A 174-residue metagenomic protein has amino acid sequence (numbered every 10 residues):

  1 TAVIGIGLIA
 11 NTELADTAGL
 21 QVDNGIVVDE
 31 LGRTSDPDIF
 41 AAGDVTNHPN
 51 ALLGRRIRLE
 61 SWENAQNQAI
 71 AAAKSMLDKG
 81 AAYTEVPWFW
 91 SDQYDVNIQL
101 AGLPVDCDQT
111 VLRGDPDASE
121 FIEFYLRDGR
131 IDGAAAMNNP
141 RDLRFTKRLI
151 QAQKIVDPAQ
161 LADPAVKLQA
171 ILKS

Functional and structural regions predicted by a protein language model:
T1-A71: FAD-site-proximal beta/loop scaffold in flavoenzymes
I6-L8, D44, L100-D106, K154-L161: Short, positively charged
A18-Q21, M76, I150-Q153, A165-L168: Alpha-helix boundary/capping residues
V22, A81, V156-D157: Residue-level detector of short coil/turn "hinge" positions at structural boundaries
D36, D108, R144-T146: Short acidic, gly/pro-rich beta-turn/loop elements at beta-sheet edges and active-site/ligand-binding grooves
V45-D142: Mid-to-C-terminal Rossmann-like scaffold of FAD/NAD(P)H-dependent oxidoreductases
N139-A159: A short, polar/charged loop-to-alpha-helix boundary motif
I155-S174: Cysteine/selenocysteine-centered motifs that mediate thiol-based redox chemistry or coordinate metal-sulfur cofactors
